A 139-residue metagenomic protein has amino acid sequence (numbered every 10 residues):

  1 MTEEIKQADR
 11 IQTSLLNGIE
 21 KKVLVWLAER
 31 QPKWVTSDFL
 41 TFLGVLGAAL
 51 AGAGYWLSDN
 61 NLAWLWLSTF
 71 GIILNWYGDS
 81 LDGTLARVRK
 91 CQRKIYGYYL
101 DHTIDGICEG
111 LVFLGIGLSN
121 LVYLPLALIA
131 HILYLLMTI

Functional and structural regions predicted by a protein language model:
M1-I73: Topogenic membrane-insertion module of multi-pass membrane proteins
M1-Q31, H102-I139: A feature for the membrane-embedded catalytic helix bundles of lipid/isoprenoid biosynthetic enzymes
W34, V88-Q92, L121: Helix-loop interface residues and adjacent transmembrane-helix termini in multi-pass membrane transporters, primarily
G47-L50, G54, G71, G78 (+2 more regions): Hydrophobic residues within membrane-embedded alpha-helical segments of Major Facilitator Superfamily
L50-N60, D79-L81, L114-L118, L136-I139: Structural signature of transmembrane alpha-helix termini at the membrane-water interface
L62-T69, I95, L124-L128: The feature captures the transmembrane alpha-helix scaffold of multi-pass secondary transporters
L67-L114, L136: Acidic (Asp/Glu-rich) catalytic motifs at the cytosolic membrane interface
